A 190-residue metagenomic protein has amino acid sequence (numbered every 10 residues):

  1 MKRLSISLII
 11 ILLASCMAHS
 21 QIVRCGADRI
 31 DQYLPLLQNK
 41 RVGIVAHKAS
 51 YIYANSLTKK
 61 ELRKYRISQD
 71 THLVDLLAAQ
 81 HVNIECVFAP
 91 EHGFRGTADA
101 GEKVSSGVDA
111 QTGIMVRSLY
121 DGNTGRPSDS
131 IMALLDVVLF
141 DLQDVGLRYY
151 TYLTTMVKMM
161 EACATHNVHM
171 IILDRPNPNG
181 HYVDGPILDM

Functional and structural regions predicted by a protein language model:
M1-I22: Bacterial Sec-dependent N-terminal signal peptides
Q21-V82: N-terminal phosphate-binding or glycine-rich loops at protein starts, especially the Walker A/P-loop of NTPases
V82, T165-H169: A short helix->loop->beta-strand "cap" motif at the edges of active sites that frequently abuts
N83-H92: Short internal beta-strands
R95-A100, I171-M190: Glycine-rich, charge-decorated loop segments at or immediately adjacent to ligand/cofactor-binding or catalytic sites
E102-L135, L147: Glycine-rich oxoanion-binding loops at beta->alpha junctions
D136-V145, I171-D174: Short acidic catalytic loops
D144-T155: Glycine/threonine-rich flexible loop motifs
